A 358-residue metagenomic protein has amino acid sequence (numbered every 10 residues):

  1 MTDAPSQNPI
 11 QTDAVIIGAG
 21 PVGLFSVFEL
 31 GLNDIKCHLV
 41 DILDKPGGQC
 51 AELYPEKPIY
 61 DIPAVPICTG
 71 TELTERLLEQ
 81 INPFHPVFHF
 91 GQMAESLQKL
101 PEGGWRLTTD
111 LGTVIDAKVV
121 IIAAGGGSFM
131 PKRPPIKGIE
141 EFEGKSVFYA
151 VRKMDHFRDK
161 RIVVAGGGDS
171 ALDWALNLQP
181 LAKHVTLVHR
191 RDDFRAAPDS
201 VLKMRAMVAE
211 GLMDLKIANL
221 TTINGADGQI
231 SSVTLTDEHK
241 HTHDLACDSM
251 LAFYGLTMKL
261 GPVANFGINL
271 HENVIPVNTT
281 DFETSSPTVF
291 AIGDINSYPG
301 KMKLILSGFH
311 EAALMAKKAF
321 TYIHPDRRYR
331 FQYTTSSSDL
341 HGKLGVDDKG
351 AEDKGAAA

Functional and structural regions predicted by a protein language model:
M1-I17, L32-N33, K45, F88-K160 (+4 more regions): FAD-binding core/adjacent interface of flavoenzyme oxidoreductases
D3, P135-H156, S249, F253-L306 (+2 more regions): FAD-site-proximal beta/loop scaffold in flavoenzymes
I10, I81-T109, V114-A117, Q179-T279 (+1 more regions): A Rossmann-like FAD-binding core segment of flavoenzymes
T12-L39, W174-Q179: N-terminal Rossmann-like FAD-binding beta1-loop-alpha1 element of flavoenzymes
I17, G31-E52, V185-A196: Glycine-rich FAD pyrophosphate-binding loop
E29, L172-W174, I295-D339: A conserved FAD-binding loop/helix module that cradles the flavin
D44-C68, A197-K203: Conserved N-terminal glycine-rich FAD pyrophosphate-binding loop of Rossmann-like flavoproteins
T222-I223, S231, K317, T321-A358: Mid-to-C-terminal Rossmann-like scaffold of FAD/NAD(P)H-dependent oxidoreductases
